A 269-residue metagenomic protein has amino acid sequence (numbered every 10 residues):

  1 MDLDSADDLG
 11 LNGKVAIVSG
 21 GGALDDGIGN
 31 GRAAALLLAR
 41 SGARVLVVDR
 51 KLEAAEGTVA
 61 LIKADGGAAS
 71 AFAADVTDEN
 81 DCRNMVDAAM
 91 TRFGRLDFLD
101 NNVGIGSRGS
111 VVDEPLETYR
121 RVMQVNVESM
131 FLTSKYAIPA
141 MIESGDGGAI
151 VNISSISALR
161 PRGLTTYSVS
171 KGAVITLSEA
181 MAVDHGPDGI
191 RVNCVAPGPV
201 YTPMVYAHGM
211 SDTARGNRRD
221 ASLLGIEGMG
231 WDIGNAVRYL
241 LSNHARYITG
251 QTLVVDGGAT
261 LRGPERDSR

Functional and structural regions predicted by a protein language model:
D2-D7, R238, T249-R269: Short C-terminal tail/terminal secondary-structure segment of NAD(P)H-dependent dehydrogenase/reductase domains
D7, T176, C194, T213-I248 (+1 more regions): C-terminal helical subdomain
G10-L46: Canonical Rossmann dinucleotide-binding motif of NAD(H)/NADP(H)-dependent dehydrogenases/reductases, specifically
S110-V111, P115-R120, R218: Substrate-binding pocket helix/loop in short-chain dehydrogenase/reductase
S134, S170, S178: Active-site helix of classical SDR
P139, V183-P187, R246: Alpha-helical segment proximal to the catalytic Tyr-Lys
S155: Residue(s) in the substrate-gating loop at a strand-loop-helix junction that position the organic substrate next
